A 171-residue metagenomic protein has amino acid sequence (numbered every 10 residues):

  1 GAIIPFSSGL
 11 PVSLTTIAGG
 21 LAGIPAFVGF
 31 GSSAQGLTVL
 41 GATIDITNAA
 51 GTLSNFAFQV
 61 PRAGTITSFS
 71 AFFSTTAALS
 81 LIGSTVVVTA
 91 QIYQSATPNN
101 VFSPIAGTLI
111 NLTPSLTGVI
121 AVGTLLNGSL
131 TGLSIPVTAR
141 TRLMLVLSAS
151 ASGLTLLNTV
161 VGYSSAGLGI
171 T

Functional and structural regions predicted by a protein language model:
G1-T171: Extracellular jelly-roll beta-sandwich "head" domains, especially the C-terminal globular C1q domain
